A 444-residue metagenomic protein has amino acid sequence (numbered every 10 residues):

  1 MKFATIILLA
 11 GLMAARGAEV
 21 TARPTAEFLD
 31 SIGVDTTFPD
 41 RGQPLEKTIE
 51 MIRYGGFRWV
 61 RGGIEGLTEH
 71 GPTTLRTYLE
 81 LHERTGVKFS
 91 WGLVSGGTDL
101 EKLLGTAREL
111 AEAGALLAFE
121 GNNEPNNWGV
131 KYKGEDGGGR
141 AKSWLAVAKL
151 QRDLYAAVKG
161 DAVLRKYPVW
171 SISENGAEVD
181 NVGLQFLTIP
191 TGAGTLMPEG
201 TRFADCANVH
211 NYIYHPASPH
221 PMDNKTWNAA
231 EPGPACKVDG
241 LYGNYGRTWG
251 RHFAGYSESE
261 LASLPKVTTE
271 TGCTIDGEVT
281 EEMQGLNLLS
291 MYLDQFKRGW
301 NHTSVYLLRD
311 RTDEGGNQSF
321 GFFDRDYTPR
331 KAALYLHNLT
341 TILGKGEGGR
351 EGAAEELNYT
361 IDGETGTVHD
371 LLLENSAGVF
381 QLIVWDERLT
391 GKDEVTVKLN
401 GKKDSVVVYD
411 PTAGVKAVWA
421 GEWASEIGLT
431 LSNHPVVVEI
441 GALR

Functional and structural regions predicted by a protein language model:
I6-G17: Hydrophobic h-region of N-terminal signal peptides that target proteins for export in Gram-negative bacteria
A18-G66: Boundary/entry segment of secreted carbohydrate-active catalytic domains
D30-T36, V60-G62, V87-L93, L117-G121 (+4 more regions): Hydrophobic faces of well-ordered beta-strands that scaffold small-molecule active sites in alpha/beta enzyme cores
E46-I52, W59-L116, G138-I172: Aromatic-lined substrate-binding rim segments of carbohydrate-active enzymes
V94, L100-R108, S143-M291, R298: Noncatalytic carbohydrate-binding groove/subsite architecture in carbohydrate-active enzymes
G272-E364: Aromatic/acidic polysaccharide-binding cleft in carbohydrate-active enzymes
N358-D404, P411: Carbohydrate-binding surface patches
W419-R444: C-terminal beta-strand-rich structural cap/linker in extracellular carbohydrate-active enzymes
